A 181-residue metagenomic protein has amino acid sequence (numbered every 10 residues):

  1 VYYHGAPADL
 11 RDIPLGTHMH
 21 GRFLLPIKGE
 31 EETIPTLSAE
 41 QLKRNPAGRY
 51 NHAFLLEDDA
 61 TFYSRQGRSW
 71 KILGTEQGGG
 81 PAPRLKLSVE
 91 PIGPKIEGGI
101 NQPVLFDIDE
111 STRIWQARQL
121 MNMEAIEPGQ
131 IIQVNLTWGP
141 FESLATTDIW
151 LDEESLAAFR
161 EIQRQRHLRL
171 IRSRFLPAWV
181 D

Functional and structural regions predicted by a protein language model:
Y2-D181: Short, flexible, surface-exposed loop segments at domain boundaries
